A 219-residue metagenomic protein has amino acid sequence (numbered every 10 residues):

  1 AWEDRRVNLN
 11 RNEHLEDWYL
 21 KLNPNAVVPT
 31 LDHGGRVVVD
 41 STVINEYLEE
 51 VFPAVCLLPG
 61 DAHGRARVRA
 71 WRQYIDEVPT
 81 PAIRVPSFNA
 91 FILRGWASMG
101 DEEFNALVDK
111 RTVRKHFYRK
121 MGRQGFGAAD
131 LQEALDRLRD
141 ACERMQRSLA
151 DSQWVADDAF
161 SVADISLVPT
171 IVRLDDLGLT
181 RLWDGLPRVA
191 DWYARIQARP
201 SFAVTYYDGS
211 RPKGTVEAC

Functional and structural regions predicted by a protein language model:
A1-R111, G125: GST-like domain detector, emphasizing the conserved glutathione-binding G-site in the N-terminal thioredoxin-like
N8, V162, G209-R211: Short, solvent-exposed turn/loop segments enriched in Gly/Ser/Thr/Pro and often Arg
E50, Y74, I171, R195-A198: Residues within well-ordered alpha-helical secondary structure of globular protein domains
F52, L149-S152, P200: A general structural signal marking secondary-structure boundaries and capping sites
V68, D164-I165, R199: Short, thiol/selenol-centered motifs that function as redox-active sites or metal-ligating centers
E77-A194: GST-like fold's C-terminal all-alpha helical module
W183-C219: Long, positively charged, glycine-interspersed low-complexity recognition regions
